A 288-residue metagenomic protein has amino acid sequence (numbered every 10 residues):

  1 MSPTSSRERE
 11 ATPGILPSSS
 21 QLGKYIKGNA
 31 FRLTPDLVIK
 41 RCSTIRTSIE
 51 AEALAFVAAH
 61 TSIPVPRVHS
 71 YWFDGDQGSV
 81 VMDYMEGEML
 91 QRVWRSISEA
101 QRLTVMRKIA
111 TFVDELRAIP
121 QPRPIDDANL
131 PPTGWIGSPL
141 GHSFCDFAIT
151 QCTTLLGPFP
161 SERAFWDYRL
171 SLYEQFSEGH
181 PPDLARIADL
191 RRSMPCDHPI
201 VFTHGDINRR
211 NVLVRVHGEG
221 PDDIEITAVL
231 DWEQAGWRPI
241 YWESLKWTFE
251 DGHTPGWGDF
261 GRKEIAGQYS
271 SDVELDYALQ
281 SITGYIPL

Functional and structural regions predicted by a protein language model:
M1-S20: Juxta-kinase regulatory segment immediately upstream of eukaryotic protein kinase catalytic domains
G14-T153, P199: ATP-binding pocket architecture of kinase catalytic cores
S20, I45-S48, P181, P255 (+2 more regions): Conserved phosphate-coordination/catalytic loops
E52-F56, K108-E115, D167, A185-R186 (+4 more regions): Alpha-helical elements of Rossmann-like donor-binding domains used by nucleotide-donor carbohydrate transfer enzymes
W72, N129-P131, L170, V273-Q280: Acidic carboxylate-rich catalytic motifs and surrounding loops in phosphoryl-/glycosyl-chemistry enzymes
R102, E115-G205, R215-I224: An alpha-helical support segment within catalytic cores of ATP-dependent transferases
E162, D197-F202, N208, L213-Q280: Active-site Asp-x-Gly
Y285-L288: A positional/structural detector of protein chain ends, strongest at the extreme C-terminus and weakly at the extreme
